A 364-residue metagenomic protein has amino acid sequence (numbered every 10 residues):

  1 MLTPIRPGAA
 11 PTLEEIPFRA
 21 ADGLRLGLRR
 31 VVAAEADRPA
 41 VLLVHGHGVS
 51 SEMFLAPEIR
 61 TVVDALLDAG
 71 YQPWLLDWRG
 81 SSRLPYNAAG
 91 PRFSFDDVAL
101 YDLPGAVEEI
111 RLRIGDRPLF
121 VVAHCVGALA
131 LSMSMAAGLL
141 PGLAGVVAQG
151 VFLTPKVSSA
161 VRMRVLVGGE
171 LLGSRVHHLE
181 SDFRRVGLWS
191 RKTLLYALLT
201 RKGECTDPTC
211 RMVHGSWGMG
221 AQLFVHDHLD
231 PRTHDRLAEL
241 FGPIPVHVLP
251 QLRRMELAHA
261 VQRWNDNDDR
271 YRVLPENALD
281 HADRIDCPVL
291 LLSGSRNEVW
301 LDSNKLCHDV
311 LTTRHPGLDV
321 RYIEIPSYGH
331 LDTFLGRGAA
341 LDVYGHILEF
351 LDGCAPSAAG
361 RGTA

Functional and structural regions predicted by a protein language model:
L2-A33: N-terminal cap/lid segment of alpha/beta-hydrolase-fold proteins
A33-S82: Short, surface-exposed "cap/lid" segments of acyl-processing enzymes
L76-F93, L331-T333: Glycine-rich "HGGG/HGxG" loop immediately N-terminal to the catalytic nucleophile of the alpha/beta-hydrolase
R92-L112: Alpha/beta-hydrolase active-site loop
L112-D116, V126-R263: Alpha/beta-hydrolase-fold enzymes
I285, L291-S293: Short beta-strand/loop motif that positions the catalytic acidic residue of the alpha/beta-hydrolase fold
E298-N304: Conserved alpha/beta-hydrolase "acid-adjacent" motif
L318-A364: Catalytic active-site module of serine/aspartate enzymes centered on a nucleophile-bearing elbow/loop
